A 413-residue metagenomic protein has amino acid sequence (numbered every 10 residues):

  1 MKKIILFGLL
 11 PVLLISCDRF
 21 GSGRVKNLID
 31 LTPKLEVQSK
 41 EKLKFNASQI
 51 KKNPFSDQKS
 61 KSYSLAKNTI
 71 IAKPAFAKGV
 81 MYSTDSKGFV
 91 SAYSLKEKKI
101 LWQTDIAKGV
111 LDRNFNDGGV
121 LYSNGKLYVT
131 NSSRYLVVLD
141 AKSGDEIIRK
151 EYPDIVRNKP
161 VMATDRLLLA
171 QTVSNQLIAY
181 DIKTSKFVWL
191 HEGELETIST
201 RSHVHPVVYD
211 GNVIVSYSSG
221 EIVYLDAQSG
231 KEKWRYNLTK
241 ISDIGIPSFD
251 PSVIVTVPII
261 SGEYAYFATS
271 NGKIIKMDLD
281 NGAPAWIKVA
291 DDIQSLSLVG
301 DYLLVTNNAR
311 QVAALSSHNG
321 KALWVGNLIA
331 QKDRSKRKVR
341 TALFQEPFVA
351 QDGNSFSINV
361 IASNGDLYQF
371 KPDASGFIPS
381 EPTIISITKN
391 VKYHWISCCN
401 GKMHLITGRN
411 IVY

Functional and structural regions predicted by a protein language model:
M1-I4: Positively charged n-region of N-terminal signal peptides that target proteins for export
F7-L13: Bacterial N-terminal signal peptides
D18-A75, I100-L121, E146-T164, F187-D210 (+4 more regions): Extracytoplasmic beta-rich repeat domains
M81-S83, K126-Y128, L168-L169, V213-I214 (+6 more regions): Conserved beta-propeller blade signature
D85, N131-S132, T172-V173, Y217-S218 (+4 more regions): Structural signature of WD-repeat beta-propellers
D85-L101: Beta-propeller domains
S94-K98, D140-G144, D181-S185, D226-G230 (+3 more regions): Short loop/turn segments that connect beta-strands within beta-propeller blades
